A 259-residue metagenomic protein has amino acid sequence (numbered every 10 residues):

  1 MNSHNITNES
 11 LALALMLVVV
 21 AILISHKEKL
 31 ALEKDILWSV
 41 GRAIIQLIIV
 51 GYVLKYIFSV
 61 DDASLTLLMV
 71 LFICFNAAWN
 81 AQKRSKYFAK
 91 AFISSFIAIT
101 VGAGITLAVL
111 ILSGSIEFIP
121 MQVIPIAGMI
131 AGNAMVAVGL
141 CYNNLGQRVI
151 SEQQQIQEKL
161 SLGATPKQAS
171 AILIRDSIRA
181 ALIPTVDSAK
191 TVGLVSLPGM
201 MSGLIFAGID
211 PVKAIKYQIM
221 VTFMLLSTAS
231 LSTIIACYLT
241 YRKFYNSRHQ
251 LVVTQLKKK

Functional and structural regions predicted by a protein language model:
H4-L17, S59-I73: Structural signature of hydrophobic alpha-helical transmembrane segments
I6, S10-A14, L65, Y87-C141: Loop-to-helix entry region at the N-terminal start of transmembrane alpha-helices in multi-pass membrane transporters
I22-K34, N76-Y87: C-terminal ends of transmembrane helices
I22-L23, G51-V53, C74-A78, G104-L112 (+3 more regions): Alpha-helical transmembrane segments of multipass membrane proteins
A31-V53, F58-V70: Loop-to-helix transition at the N-terminal end of transmembrane alpha-helices
N144-A181: Short cytoplasmic-facing helical segments at TM-TM junctions of multi-pass membrane proteins
D187-V212, K216: Non-cytoplasmic
V212-Y241: Hydrophobic alpha-helical transmembrane segments of polytopic membrane proteins
